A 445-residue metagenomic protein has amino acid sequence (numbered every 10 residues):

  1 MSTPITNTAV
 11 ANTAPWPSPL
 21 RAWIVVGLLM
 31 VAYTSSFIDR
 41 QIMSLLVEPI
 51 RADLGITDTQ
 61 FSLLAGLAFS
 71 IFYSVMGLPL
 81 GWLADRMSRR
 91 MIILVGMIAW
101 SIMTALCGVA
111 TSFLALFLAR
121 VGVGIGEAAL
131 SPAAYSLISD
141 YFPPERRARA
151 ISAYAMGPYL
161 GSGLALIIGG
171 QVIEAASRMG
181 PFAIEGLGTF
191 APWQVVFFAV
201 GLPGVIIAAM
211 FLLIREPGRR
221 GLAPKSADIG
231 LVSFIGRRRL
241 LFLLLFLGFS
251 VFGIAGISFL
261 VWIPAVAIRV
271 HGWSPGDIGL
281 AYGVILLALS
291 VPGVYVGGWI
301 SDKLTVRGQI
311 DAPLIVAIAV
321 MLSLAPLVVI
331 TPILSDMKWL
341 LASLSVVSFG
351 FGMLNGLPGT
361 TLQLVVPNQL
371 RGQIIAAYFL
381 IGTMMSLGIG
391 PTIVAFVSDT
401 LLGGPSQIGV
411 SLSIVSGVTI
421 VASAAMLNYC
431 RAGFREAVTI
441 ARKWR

Functional and structural regions predicted by a protein language model:
A11-S18, R215-L245, V270: Juxtamembrane intracellular "pre-TM" segments in multi-pass secondary transporters
M43-S44, L240-Y295, N355, G359 (+1 more regions): Extracytoplasmic gate region of multi-pass secondary transporters
L46-V75: Extracellular/periplasmic helix-loop-helix junction of adjacent transmembrane segments in MFS-like secondary
G55, S88, V109-A115, P143 (+1 more regions): Helix-breaking motifs and short loop linkers at transmembrane-helix boundaries and internal kinks in secondary membrane
G66-L80, V284-G297: Central cavity-lining transmembrane alpha-helices of secondary-active solute carriers, predominantly the Major
V75-T111: Conserved MFS/SLC helix-loop-helix module at the cytosolic interface between two early adjacent transmembrane helices
M91-A105, D311-V328: Structural signature of the two symmetry-related core transmembrane helices
Y154, P158-L212: Helix-loop-helix hairpin linking two adjacent transmembrane segments in secondary transporters
